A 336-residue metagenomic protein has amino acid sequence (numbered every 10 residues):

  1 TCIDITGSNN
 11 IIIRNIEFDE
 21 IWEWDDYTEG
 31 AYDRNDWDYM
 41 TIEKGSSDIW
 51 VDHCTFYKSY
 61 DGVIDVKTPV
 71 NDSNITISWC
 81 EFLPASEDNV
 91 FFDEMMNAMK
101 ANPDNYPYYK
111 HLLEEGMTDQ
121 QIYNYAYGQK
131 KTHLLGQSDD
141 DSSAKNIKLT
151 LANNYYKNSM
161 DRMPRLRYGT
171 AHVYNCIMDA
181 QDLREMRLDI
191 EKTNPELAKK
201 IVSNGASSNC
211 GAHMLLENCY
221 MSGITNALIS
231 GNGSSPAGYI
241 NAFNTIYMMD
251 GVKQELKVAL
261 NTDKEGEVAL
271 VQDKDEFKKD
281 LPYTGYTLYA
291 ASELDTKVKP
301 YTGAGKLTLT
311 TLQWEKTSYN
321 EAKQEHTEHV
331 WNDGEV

Functional and structural regions predicted by a protein language model:
C2-I5, N10, F18-A291: Glycine- and acidic/polar-rich repeat regions and solenoidal domains
D250-G251, N261-V336: C-terminal functional modules
